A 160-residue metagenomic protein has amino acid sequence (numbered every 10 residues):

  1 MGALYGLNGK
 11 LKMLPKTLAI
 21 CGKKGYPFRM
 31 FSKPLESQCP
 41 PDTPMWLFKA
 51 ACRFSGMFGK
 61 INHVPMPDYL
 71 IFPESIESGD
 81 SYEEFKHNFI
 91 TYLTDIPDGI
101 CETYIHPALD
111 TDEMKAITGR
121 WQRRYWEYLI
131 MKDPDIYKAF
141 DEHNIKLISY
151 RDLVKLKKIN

Functional and structural regions predicted by a protein language model:
M1-P67, E77-S81, T94: Catalytic domains of cell-wall/extracellular-matrix polysaccharide-remodeling enzymes, centered on de-N-acetylation
P27, G99-E102: Structural motif
K33-P34, Y69-F72, I148-K155: Acidic carboxylate-rich catalytic motifs and surrounding loops in phosphoryl-/glycosyl-chemistry enzymes
P40-P41, S78-E84, T111-Q122: Histidine/acidic-residue-rich catalytic or RNA/ligand-binding cores of hydrolases and nuclease-related proteins
D80-D98: A short, acidic, amphipathic alpha-helical segment used as a generic capping/interface helix at domain edges
E102-A108: Short acidic/histidine-rich active-site segments
T118-N160: C-terminal domain-boundary segment and adjacent tail
